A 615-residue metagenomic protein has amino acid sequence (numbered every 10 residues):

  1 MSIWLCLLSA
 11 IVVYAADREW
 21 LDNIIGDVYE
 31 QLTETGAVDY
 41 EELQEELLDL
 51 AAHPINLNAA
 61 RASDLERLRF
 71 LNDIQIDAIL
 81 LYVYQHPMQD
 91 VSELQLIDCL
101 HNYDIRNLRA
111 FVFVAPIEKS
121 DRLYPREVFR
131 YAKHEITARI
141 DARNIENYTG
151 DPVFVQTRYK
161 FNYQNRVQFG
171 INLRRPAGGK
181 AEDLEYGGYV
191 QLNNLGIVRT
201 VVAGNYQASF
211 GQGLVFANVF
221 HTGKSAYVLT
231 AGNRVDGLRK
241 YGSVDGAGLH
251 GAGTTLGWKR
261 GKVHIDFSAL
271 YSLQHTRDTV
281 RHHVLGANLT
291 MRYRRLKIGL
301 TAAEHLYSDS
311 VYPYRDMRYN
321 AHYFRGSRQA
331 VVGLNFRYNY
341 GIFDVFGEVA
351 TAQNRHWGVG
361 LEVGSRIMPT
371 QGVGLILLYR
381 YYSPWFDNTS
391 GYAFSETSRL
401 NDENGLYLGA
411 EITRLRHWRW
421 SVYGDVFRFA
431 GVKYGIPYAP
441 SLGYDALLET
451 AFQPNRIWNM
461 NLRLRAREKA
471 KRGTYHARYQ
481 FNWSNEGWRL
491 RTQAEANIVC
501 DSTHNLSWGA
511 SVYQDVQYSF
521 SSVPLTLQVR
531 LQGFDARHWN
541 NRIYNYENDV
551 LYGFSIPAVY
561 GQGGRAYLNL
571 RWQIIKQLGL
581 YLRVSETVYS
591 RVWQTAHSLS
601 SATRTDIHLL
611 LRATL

Functional and structural regions predicted by a protein language model:
S2-A10: Bacterial N-terminal signal peptides
V12-P54, I117-Y131, A181: N-terminal, intrinsically disordered low-complexity tails/presequences enriched in Lys/Ser/Pro and small residues
Y40-S92, L108-V112: Amphipathic, charged-and-aliphatic alpha-helical interface segments that function as noncatalytic docking
L123-Y148, F161, N165-I171, V201 (+3 more regions): Transmembrane beta-strand segments of Gram-negative outer membrane beta-barrel proteins
P152, H282-P313, A321-L615: Exposed, low-structure sequence patches enriched in small/polar residues
L173-Y186, Y241-S243, A350-N354, V499-N505: Outer-membrane beta-barrel proteins
G178-G237, Y241-F267, G372-N388, S521-W539: Outer membrane beta-barrel
R239-R260, H264-L270, Q274, D278 (+2 more regions): Outer-membrane beta-barrel transmembrane strands
